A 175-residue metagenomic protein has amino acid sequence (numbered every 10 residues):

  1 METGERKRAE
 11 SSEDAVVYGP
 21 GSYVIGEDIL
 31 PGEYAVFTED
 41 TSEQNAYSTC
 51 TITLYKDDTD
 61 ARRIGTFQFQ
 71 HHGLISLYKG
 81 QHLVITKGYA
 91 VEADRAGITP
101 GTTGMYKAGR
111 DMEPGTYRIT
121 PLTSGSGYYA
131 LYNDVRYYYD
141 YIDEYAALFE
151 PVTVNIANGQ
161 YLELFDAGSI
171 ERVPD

Functional and structural regions predicted by a protein language model:
M1-V16, D40-P100, T123-D175: Primarily secretory-pathway and cell-envelope proteins
G19-G21, I25-E33, G104, A108 (+1 more regions): A glycine-anchored, Pro-Gly-centered beta-turn/N-cap motif
E27, G32, T38-E39, E43-A46: Secreted/periplasmic proteins that engage bacterial cell-wall peptidoglycan
